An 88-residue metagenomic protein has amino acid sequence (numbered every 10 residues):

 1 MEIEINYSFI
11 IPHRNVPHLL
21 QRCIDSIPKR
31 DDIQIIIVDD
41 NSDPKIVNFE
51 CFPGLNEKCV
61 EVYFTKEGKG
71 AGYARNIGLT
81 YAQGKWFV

Functional and structural regions predicted by a protein language model:
M1-E4, K29, T80-Y81: Short, flexible hinge/linker loops that cap or flank conserved catalytic cores
N6-Y7, G84: Local beta-strand N-terminus motif with an aromatic residue
Y7-V16, C23, R30, V38: A conserved hydrophobic helix/loop-capping motif in glycosyltransferases and polysaccharide synthases
H18, P44, K69-A71: Flexible, glycine-rich phosphate/dinucleotide-binding loops and adjacent beta-alpha linkers at cofactor/substrate
Q21-R22, Y73: Generic recognition of short, well-ordered alpha-helical segments
I24-K66: Acidic donor-binding segment of Leloir-type glycosyltransferases
K66-A82: Glycine-rich, basic loop-to-helix element that forms the pyrophosphate-binding segment of sugar-nucleotide handling
F87: Short aromatic/hydrophobic "clamp" motif used to bind/position activated sugar donors
